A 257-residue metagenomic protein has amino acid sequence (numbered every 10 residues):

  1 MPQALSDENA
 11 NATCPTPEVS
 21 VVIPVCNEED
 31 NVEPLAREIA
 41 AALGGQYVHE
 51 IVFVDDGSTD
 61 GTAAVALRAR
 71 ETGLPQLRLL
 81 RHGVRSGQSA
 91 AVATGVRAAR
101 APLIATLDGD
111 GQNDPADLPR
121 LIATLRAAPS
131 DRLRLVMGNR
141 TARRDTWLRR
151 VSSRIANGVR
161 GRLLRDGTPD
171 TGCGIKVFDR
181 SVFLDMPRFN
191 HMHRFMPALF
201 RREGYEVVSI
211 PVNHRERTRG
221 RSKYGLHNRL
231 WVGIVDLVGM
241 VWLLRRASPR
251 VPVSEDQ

Functional and structural regions predicted by a protein language model:
M1-E38: N-proximal low-complexity "stem/linker" segments adjacent to membrane-targeting elements
E28-N31, S58, Q88, D114: Donor nucleotide-sugar binding loop of glycosyltransferases
P34, E38, G61, V65-R68 (+2 more regions): Alpha-helical transmission elements in cytosolic ATPase-linked domains
R37-V48: Short, acidic, metal-binding catalytic loop of nucleotide-sugar glycosyltransferases
Y47-G57, L80-R81: Short beta-strand/loop segment that forms part of the nucleotide-sugar
E50, Q76-R78, E206-V208: Conserved beta-strand segments of alpha/beta enzyme cores
D55-A64, G111: A conserved acidic beta->alpha catalytic loop
Q76, L80-A98, L103-T106, Q112-H191 (+3 more regions): Acceptor/aglycone-binding surface of glycosyltransferases and processive sugar-polymer synthases
